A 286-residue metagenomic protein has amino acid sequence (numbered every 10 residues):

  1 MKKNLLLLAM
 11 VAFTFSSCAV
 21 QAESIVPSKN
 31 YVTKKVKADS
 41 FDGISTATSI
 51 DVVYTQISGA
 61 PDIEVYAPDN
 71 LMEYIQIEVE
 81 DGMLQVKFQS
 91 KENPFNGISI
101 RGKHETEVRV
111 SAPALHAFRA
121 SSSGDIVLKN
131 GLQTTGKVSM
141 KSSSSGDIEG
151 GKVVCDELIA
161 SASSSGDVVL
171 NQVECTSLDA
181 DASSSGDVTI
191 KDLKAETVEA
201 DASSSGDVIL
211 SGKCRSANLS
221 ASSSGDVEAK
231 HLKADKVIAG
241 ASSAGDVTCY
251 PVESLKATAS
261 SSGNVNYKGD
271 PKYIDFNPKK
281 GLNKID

Functional and structural regions predicted by a protein language model:
K2-N4: Bacterial Sec-dependent N-terminal signal peptides
L6-A9, C18-K141, E149-A162, V169 (+2 more regions): Acidic (Asp/Glu) and glycine-rich low-complexity loops/linkers that are typically intrinsically disordered
N171-D181, G186-D286: Short, surface-exposed interaction patches in beta-rich subdomains that mediate adhesion/assembly near membranes
